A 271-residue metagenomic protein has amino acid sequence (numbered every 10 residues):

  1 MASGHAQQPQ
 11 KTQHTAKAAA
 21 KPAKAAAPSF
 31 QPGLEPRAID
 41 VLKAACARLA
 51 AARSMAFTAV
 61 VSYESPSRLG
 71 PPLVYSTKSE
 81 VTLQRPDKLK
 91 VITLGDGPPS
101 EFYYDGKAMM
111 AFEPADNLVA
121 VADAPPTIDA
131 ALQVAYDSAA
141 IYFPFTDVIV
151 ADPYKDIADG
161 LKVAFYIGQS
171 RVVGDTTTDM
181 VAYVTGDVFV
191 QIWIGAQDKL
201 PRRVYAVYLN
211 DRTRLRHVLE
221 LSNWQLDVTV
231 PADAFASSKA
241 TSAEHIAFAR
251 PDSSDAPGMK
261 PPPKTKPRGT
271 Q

Functional and structural regions predicted by a protein language model:
G4-P36, I246-Q271: Compositionally biased, proline/threonine/alanine/serine-rich low-complexity intrinsically disordered stretches
K11-K17, K21-K24, T82-P144, R212-H217: An acidic-aromatic
A26, F30-L118, V190: N-terminal mature ectodomain segment of secretory-pathway/periplasmic proteins
G33-P36, V60, G95-P98, M110-A111 (+3 more regions): Gly/Pro-enriched, hydrophobic low-complexity segments that function as extracytoplasmic propeptides/linkers
A50, Q84, D156-G160, R214: A generic structural signal for short, non-catalytic loop/turn and secondary-structure boundary residues
M55, R68-L69, V74-L83, D152-A158 (+3 more regions): Extended interaction regions within the primary functional domain
F143, D147-Y154: Acidic, glycine-rich loop-and-strand cores that form catalytic or ligand-binding grooves in diverse globular domains
